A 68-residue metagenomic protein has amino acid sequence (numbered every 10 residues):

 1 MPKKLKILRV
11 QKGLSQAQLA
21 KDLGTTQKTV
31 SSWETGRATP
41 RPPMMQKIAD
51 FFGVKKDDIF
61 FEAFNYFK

Functional and structural regions predicted by a protein language model:
M1-K3, Q18, T25, G53: Short, low-complexity interaction segments enriched in Ser/Thr/Pro/Gly
M1-Q11: A short, Lys/Arg-rich alpha-helix, primarily the initiator
L8, D22, W33, E62: Residues in the recognition helix of alpha-helical DNA-binding motifs
Q11, D50, D58-K68: Short, charged recognition helix plus adjacent turn of helix-turn-helix-like nucleic-acid-binding domains
G13-S32: Short alpha-helical DNA-recognition segment
G24, P43-D58: DNA major-groove recognition helix of helix-turn-helix/homeodomain DNA-binding modules
